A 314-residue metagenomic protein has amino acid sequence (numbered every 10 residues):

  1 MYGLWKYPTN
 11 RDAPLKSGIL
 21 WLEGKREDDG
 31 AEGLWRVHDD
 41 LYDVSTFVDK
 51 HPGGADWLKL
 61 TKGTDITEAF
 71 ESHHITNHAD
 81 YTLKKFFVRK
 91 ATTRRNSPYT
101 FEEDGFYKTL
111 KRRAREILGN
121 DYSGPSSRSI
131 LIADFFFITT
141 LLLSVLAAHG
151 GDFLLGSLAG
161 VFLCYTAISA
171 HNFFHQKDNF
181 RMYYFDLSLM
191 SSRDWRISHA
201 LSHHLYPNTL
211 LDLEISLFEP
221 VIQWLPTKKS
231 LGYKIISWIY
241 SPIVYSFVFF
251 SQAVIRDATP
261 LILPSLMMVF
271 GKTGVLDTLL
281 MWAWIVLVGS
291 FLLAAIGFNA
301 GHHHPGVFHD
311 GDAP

Functional and structural regions predicted by a protein language model:
M1-I117: B-type heme-binding environments
N96, K111-L118, H303-P314: Polar-ligand-bearing catalytic/cofactor-coordination segments of membrane-embedded or membrane-tethered inner-membrane
R115-S123, L225-K229: Cytosolic juxtamembrane amphipathic/interface segments immediately preceding and feeding into a transmembrane helix
G124-T166, I235-G297: Alpha-helical bilayer-embedded segments of polytopic membrane proteins, i.e., transmembrane/intramembrane helices
H149-G150, H175-Q176, A253, H302-V307: Transmembrane helix-loop junctions in multipass membrane proteins, especially transporters and channels
L158-T259, G311-P314: Membrane-embedded catalytic scaffold of the fatty acid hydroxylase/desaturase
V286-P314: Catalytic lobes of large eukaryotic enzymes
